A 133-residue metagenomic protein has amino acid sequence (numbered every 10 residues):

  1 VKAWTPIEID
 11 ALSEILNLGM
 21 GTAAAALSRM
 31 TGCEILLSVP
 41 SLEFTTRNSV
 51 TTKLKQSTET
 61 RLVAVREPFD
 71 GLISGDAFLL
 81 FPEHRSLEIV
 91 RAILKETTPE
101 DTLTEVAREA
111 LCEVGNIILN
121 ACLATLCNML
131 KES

Functional and structural regions predicted by a protein language model:
V1-S133: Composition-driven recognition of glycine/serine/threonine/acidic- and proline-rich low-complexity segments and repeats
